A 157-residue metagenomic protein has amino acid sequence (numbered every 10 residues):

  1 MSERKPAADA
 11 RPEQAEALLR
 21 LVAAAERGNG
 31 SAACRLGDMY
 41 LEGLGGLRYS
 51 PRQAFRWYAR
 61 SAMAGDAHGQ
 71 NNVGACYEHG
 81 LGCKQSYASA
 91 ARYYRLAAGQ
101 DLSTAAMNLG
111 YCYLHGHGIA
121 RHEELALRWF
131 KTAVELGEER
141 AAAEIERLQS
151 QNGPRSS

Functional and structural regions predicted by a protein language model:
S2, A15-L18, V22, G30 (+3 more regions): Alpha-helical tetratricopeptide repeat
S2-D9: Intrinsically disordered, low-complexity regulatory segments in ankyrin-centric signaling systems
D9-R20, R48-W57, K84-Y93, A120-W129 (+1 more regions): Structural signature of tandem alpha-helical TPR/SEL1-like repeats, specifically the intra-repeat loop/turn
V22-A24, R60-S61, R95-A97, T132-A133: Canonical positions in the second alpha-helix
E26-G30, G43-L44, M63-D66, H79-L81 (+5 more regions): Short helix-capping/linker turns of helical repeat alpha-solenoids
R35-E42, L47, N72-H79, N108-H115 (+1 more regions): Hydrophobic face of amphipathic alpha-helices that form TPR/SEL1-like repeat modules and related alpha-solenoid
R121-E139, E146: TPR/TPR-like (Sel1-like) alpha-helical repeat modules
